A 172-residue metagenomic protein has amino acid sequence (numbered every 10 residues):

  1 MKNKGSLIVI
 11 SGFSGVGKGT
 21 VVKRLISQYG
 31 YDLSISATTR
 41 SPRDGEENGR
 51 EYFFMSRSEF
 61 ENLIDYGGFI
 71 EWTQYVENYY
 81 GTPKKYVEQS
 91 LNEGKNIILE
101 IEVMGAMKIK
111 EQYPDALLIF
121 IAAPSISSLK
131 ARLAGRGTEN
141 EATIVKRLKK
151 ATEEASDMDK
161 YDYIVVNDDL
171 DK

Functional and structural regions predicted by a protein language model:
N3-I8: Pre-Walker A (Motif I) flank of P-loop NTPase domains
S11-F13: P-loop (Walker A) phosphate-binding loop of NTP-binding proteins
V16: ATP-binding Walker
G19: Walker A/P-loop
S27-S36: Post-Walker A helix-loop "phosphate-sensing" segment adjacent to the P-loop in P-loop NTPases
T38-I97, M104: ATP-dependent small-molecule kinase phosphotransfer cores that center on conserved nucleotide phosphate-binding segments
I97-E102, E111-G135, V166: Conserved phosphate-donor/acceptor-positioning beta-strand/loop module used by diverse small-molecule
T138-K172: Small-molecule kinase domains that catalyze NTP-dependent phosphoryl transfer to phosphate-bearing small molecules
